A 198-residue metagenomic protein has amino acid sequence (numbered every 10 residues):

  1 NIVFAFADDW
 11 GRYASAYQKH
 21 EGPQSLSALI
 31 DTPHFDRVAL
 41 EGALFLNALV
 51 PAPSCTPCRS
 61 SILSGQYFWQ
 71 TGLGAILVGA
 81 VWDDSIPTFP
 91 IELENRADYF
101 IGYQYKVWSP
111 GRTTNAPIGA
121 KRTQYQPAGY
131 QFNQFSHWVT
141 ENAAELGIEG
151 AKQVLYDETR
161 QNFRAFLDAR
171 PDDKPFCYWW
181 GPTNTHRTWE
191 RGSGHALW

Functional and structural regions predicted by a protein language model:
N1-W198: Formylglycine-dependent sulfatase
